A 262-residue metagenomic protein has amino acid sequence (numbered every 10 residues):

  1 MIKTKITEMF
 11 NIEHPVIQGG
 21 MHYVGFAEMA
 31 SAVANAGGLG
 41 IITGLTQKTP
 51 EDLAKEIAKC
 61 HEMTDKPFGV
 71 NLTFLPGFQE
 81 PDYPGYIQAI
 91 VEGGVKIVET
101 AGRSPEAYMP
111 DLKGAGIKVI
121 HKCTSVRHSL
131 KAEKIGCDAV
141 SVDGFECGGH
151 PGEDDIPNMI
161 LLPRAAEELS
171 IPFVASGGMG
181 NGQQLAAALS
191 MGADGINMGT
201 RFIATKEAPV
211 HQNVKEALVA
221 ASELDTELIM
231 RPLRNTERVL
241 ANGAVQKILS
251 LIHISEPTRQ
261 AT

Functional and structural regions predicted by a protein language model:
M1-L169: Active-site entrance/lid segments in N-terminal catalytic domains of soluble metabolic enzymes
H22, F74-F78, S104, E146 (+5 more regions): Glycine-rich beta-alpha junction loops
Y23, G38-K48, V142-G152, N181-V214: Glycine-rich phosphate-binding active-site loops on the catalytic face of alpha/beta enzymes
L53-I57, A204-S222: C-terminal helical cap(s) of enzyme catalytic domains, especially alpha/beta-barrels
F74-G93, A175-N181, L233-Q246: Electropositive, surface-exposed helix/loop patches at the edges of structured domains that serve as adaptable
V126-I135, E167-L169, V174, M179-I196: Catalytic cores of alpha/beta
E216, A220-L251: C-terminal amphipathic alpha-helical segment
I252-T262: Single conserved hydrophobic/aromatic residue that forms the stacking wall/gate of nucleotide- or nucleobase-binding
